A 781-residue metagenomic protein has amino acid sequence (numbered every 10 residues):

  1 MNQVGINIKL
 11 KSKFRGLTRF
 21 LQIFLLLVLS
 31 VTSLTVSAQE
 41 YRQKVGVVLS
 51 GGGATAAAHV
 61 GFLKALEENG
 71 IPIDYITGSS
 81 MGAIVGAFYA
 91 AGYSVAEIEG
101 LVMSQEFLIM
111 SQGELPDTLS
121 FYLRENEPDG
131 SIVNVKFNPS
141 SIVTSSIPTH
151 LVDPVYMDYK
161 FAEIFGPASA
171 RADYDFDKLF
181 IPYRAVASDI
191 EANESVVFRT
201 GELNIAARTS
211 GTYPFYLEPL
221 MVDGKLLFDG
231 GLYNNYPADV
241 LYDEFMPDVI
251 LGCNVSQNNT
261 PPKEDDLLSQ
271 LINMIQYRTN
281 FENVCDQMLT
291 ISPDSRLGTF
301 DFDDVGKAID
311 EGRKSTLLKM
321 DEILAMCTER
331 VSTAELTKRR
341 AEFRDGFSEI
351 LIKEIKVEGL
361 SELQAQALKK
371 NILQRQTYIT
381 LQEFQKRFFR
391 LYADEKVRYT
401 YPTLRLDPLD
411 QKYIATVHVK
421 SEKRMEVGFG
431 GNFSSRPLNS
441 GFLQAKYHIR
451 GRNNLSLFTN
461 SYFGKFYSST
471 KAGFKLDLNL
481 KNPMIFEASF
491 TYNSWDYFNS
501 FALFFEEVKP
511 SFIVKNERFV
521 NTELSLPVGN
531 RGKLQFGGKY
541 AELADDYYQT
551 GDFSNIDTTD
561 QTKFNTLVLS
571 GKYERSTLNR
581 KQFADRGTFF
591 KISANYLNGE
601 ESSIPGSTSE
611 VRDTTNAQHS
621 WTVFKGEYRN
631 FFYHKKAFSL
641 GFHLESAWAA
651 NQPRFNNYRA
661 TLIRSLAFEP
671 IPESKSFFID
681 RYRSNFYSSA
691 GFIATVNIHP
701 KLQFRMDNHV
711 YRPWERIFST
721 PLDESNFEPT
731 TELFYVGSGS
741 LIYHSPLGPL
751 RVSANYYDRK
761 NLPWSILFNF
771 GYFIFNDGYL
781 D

Functional and structural regions predicted by a protein language model:
M1-T18: N-terminal secretory signal peptides that target proteins for export/translocation
F20-T32: Bacterial N-terminal signal peptides
A38-S79, A87-L406, Q411-Y413, V419-K423: Patatin-like phospholipase
A187-I190, S292-P293, G359-S361, V419-K423 (+6 more regions): Flexible glycine-/small-residue-rich
Q382, R387, Y401-L578, Q582 (+9 more regions): Gram-negative/organellar outer-membrane beta-barrel architecture
E426, T566-H699, F704-H709: C-terminal outer-membrane beta-barrel translocator/porin domains of Gram-negative envelope proteins and their
